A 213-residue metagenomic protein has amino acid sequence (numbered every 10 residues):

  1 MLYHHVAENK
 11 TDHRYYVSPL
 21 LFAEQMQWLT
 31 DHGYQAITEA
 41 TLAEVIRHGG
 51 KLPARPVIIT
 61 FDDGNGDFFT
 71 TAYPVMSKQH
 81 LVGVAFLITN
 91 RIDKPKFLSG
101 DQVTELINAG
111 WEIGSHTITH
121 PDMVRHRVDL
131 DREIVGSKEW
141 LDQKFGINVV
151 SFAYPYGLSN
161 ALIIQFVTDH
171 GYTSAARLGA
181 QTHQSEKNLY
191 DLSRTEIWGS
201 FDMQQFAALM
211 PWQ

Functional and structural regions predicted by a protein language model:
M1-L2, Q35-E39, I58, S77-D93 (+3 more regions): Short, well-structured secondary-structure segments
M1-T60, N65-D67, H120, V124-Q213: C-terminal active-site subregion of NodB/CE4 polysaccharide deacetylases
N9, I92-V103, G110, M123-E133: Generic structural signal for short, solvent-exposed loop/turn connectors between secondary structure elements
Y73-H80, L98-S115, T168-D169, E186: Acidic (Asp/Glu)-rich catalytic clusters
